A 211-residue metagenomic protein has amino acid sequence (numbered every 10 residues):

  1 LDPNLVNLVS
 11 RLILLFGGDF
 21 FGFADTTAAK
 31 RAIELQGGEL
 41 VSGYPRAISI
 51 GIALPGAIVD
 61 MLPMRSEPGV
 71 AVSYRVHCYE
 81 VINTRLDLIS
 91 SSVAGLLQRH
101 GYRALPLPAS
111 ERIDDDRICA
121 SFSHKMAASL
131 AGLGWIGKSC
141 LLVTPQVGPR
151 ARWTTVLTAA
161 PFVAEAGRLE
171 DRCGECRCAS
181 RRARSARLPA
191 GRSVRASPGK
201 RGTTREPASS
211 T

Functional and structural regions predicted by a protein language model:
L1-C78: Non-catalytic, usually N-terminal nucleic-acid engagement modules in DNA/RNA processing proteins
A32, R75, Y79-T211: Catalytic cores of enzyme domains
